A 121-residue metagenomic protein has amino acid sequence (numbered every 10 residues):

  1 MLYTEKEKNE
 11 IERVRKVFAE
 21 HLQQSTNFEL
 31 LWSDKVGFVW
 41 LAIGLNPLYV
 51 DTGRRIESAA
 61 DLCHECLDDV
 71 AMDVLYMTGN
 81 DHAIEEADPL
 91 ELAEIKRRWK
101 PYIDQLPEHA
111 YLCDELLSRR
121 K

Functional and structural regions predicted by a protein language model:
M1-E5, R97, L117-K121: Short intrinsically disordered terminal tails
M1-F28: Negatively charged, low-complexity tracts enriched in Asp/Glu with abundant Ser/Thr
E10-E12, D51, E94-I95, L116-S118: Intrinsically disordered, low-complexity regions enriched in serine, threonine, proline and polar/charged residues
H21-L22, V36, D61, K121: Intrinsically disordered, low-complexity serine/threonine-rich segments
K35-W99, I103: Acidic, low-complexity, intrinsically disordered interaction modules
